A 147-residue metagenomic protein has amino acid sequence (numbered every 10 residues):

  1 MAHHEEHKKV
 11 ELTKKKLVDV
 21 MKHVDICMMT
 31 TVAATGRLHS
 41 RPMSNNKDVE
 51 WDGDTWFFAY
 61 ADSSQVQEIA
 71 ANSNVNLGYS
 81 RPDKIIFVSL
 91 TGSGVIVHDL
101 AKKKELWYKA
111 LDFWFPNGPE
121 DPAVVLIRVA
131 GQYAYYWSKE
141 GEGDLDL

Functional and structural regions predicted by a protein language model:
A2-L12, L90-L147: Charged, gly/pro-rich active-site loop segments
E5-K8, A34-T35, D54-W56: Short, flexible loop segments at the rims of nucleotide/cofactor-binding pockets, characterized by
H7-V24: Short, basic/aromatic recognition patches
D19-T35, V75-Y79: A short, Trp-centered hydrophobic/proline-enriched beta-strand micro-motif
D25, R41, W51-G53, A71-V75 (+2 more regions): A generic structural signal for short beta-strands and their flanking turns/coil linkers
M28, D54-W56, Y135: General beta-strand recognition
A33-R37, S44-K47: A glycine-rich, hydrophobic loop/mini-helix early in the fold
N46-K84: A short mixed-secondary-structure module that forms the rim of ligand-binding clefts
